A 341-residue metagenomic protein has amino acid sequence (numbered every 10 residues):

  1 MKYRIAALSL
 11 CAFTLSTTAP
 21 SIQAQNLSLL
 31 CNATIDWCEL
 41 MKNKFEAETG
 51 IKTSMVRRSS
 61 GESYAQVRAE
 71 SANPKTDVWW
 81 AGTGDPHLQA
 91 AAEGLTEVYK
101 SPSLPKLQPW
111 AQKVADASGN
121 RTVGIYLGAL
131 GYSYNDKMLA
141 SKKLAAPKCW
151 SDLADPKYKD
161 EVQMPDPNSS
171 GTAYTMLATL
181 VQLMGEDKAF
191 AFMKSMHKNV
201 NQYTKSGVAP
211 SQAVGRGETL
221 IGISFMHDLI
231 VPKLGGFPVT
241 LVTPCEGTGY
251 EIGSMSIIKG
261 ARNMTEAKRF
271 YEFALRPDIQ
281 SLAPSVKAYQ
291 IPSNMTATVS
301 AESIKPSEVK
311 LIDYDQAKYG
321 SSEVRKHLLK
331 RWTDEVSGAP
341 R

Functional and structural regions predicted by a protein language model:
S28, N32, D36-E39, K75-E218: Extracytoplasmic ligand-binding site segments that recognize negatively charged/polar headgroups
L40-M55: Short alpha-helix C-terminal cap/hinge motif
D85-Q89, G215, L220-P238: A ligand-binding cleft/hinge motif common to bilobed small-molecule-binding domains
E97-K106, T122, S151, F237-G249 (+1 more regions): Short beta-strand->loop
S133-M138, A178, I252-N263, L282: A bilobed periplasmic-binding-protein/Venus flytrap-type ligand-binding module shared by bacterial periplasmic
F192-H197, Y203-T204, G235-K259, M295: Periplasmic-binding protein-like
I258-Q316: Mature extracytoplasmic/periplasmic domains
Y314-R341: Conserved C-terminal helix/tail region of periplasmic/extracytoplasmic solute-binding proteins
